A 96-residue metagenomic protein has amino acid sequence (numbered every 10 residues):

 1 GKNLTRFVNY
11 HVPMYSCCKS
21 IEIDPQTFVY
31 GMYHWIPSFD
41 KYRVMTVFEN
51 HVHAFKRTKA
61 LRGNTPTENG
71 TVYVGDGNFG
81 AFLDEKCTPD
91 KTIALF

Functional and structural regions predicted by a protein language model:
G1-V8, P13-Q26, Y33, P37 (+2 more regions): Metal-dependent phosphoesterase/phosphodiesterase active-site architecture
